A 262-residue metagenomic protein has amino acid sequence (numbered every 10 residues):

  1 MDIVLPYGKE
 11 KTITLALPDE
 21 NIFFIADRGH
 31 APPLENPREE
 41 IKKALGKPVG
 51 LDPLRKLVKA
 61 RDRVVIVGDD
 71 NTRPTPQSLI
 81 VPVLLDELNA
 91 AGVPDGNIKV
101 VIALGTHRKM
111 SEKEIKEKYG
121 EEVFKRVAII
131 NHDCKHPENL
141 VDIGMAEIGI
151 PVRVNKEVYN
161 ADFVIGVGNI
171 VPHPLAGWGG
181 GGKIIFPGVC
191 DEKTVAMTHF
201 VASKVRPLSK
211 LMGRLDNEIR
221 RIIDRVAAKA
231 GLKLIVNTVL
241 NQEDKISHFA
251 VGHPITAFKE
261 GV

Functional and structural regions predicted by a protein language model:
M1-K43: N-terminal amphipathic/basic leader segments beginning at the initiator methionine
A31-V58, A257-V262: Short N-terminal or domain-adjacent regulatory/targeting segments
V49-V65, A90-G96, A230: Glycine-rich phosphate/diphosphate-binding loops that line cofactor/substrate pockets in enzymes
R63-P74, K99-G105: Short glycine-rich or small-residue beta-strand-to-loop segments that form or flank ligand, phosphate, metal/Fe-S
R73-V93: Histidine-anchored nucleotide/phosphate-binding helix
S78-L85, E114-K118, W178-K183: "Short basic amphipathic alpha-helical interaction patches in structured regions
G96-A146: Acidic low-complexity segments
R126-A146, I150-V262: Conserved, well-structured core segments that form the ligand-binding/active-site neighborhood of functional domains
